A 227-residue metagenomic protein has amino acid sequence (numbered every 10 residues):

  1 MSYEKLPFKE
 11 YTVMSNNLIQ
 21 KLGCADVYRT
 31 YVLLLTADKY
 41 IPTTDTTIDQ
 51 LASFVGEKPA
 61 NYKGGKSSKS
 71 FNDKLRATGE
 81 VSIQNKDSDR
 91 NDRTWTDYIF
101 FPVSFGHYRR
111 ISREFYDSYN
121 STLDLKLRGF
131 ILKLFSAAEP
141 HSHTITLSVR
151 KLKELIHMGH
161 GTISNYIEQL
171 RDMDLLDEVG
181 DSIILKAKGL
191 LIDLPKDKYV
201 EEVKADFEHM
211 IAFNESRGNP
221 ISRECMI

Functional and structural regions predicted by a protein language model:
M1, I156, M226-I227: Short intrinsically disordered terminal tails
M1-E57, S82, K86-T146, R150: Short recognition helix of helix-turn-helix/winged-helix DNA-binding domains
E10-M14, S67, Y199: Non-membrane alpha-helical secondary structure
L35-R93, A138-L194: Winged helix-turn-helix DNA-binding recognition segment
I99-L123, L191-I227: Short, amphipathic alpha-helical interaction segments positioned at domain boundaries
